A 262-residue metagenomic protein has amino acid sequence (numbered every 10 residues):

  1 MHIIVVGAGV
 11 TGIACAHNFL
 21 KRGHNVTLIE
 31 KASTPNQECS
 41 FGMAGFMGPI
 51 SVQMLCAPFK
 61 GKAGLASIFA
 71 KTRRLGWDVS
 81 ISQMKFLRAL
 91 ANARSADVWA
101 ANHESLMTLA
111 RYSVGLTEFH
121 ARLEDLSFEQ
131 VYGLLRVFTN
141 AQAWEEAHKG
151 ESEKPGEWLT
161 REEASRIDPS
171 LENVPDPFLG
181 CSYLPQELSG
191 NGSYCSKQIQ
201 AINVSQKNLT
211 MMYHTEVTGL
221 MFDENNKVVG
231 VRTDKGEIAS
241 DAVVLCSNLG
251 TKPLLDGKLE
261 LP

Functional and structural regions predicted by a protein language model:
H2-L28: N-terminal Rossmann-like FAD-binding beta1-loop-alpha1 element of flavoenzymes
K21-F41: Glycine-rich FAD pyrophosphate-binding loop
E30, T160, Y213-T215: Short loop/edge segments at beta-strand edges and connector loops that shape dinucleotide/nucleotide cofactor-binding
A32-C39, R232-P262: Central helical "cap/lid" subdomain
G42-T108: Glycine-rich active-site loop/strand segments that organize a redox cofactor
A44, P49, G133-R136, K252-P262: Central beta-strand plus flanking loop segment that forms part of the substrate or channel wall within the catalytic
F86-K197, A201: Rossmann-like flavin
P177-D234, I238-A242: Helical element adjacent to the flavin cofactor pocket in flavoenzyme catalytic cores
